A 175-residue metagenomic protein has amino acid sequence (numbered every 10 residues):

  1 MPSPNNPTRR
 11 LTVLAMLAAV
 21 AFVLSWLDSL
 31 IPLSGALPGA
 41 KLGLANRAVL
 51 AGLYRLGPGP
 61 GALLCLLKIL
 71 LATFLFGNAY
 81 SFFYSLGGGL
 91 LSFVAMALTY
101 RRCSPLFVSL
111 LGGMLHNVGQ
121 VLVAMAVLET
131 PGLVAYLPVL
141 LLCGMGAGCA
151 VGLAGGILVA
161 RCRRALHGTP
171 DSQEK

Functional and structural regions predicted by a protein language model:
M1-A18, V23, A135-K175: Alpha-helical transmembrane segments and their cytosolic interface
P2-G52: Hydrophobic transmembrane alpha-helices
S3, T12-M16, V23, L64 (+2 more regions): Short helix-perturbing small/polar motifs within transmembrane alpha-helices
N6-L17, L42, N46, G61 (+5 more regions): Residue-level signature of transmembrane alpha-helical entry/exit and packing/kink sites in multi-pass membrane
S25-L42, L67-M96, P105, M125-G132 (+1 more regions): Interfacial aromatic-anchored transmembrane helix boundaries in multi-pass membrane proteins
P32, V49-L50, L64, Q120-A124 (+1 more regions): Alpha-helical transmembrane segments and their lipid-water interface positions in multi-pass membrane proteins
L44-P58, V94-T99: Generic transmembrane alpha-helix motif of multi-pass integral membrane proteins
N78, V94, L98, G113-M125 (+2 more regions): Mid-bilayer segments of alpha-helical transmembrane spans in multi-pass integral membrane proteins that mediate
